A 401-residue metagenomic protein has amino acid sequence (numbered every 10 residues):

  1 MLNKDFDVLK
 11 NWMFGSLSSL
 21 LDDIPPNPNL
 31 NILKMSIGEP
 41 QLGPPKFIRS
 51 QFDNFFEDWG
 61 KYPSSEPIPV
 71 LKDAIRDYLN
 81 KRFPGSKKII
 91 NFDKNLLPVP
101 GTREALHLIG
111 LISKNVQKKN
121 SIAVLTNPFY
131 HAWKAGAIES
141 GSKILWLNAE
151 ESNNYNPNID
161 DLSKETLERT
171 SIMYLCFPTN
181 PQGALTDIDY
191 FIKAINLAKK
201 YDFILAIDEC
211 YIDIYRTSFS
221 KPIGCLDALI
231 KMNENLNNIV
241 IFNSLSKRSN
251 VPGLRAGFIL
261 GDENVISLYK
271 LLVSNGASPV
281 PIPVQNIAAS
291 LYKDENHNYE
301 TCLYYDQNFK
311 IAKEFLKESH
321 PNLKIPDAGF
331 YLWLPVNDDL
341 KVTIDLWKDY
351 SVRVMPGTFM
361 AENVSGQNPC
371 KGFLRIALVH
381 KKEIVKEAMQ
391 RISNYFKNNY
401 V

Functional and structural regions predicted by a protein language model:
D5-E104, L291-Y292, N398-V401: N-terminal small-domain helix-loop-helix segment of the aminotransferase-like
L17, M35, F52, I75 (+11 more regions): Generic structural signal for small/hydrophobic residues in well-ordered secondary structure, especially within
G60-L197, I212-I214, S218-N233, V385: Conserved core of the PLP fold type I
Y78-L79, D227-D306, K310-E314, Q390 (+1 more regions): Conserved core segment of the aminotransferase class I/II
K81, G85, N235, K348-R353 (+1 more regions): PLP-dependent enzyme catalytic core of the Aspartate aminotransferase-like
S121, K200-I204, L236-N237: A short helix->loop->beta-strand "cap" motif at the edges of active sites that frequently abuts
S140, K200-Y201, S319, Y350 (+1 more regions): Helix C-cap/helix->beta junction micro-motif
Q285, A289, Y305-K313, N322-V336 (+1 more regions): Conserved glycine-rich beta-strand-loop-beta hairpin in the small C-terminal domain of fold type I
